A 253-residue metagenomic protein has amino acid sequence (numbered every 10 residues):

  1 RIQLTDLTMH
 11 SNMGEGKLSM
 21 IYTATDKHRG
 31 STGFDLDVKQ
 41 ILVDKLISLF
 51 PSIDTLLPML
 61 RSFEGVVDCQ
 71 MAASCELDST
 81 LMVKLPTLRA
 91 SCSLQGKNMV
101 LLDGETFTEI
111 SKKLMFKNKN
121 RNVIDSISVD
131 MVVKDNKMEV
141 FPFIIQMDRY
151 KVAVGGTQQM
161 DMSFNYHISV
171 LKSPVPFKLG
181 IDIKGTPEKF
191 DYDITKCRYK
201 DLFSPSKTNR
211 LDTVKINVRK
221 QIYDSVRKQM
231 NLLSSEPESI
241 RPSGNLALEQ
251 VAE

Functional and structural regions predicted by a protein language model:
R1-H10, G14-S126, V133, G155-E253: Membrane-proximal interfacial segments on either side of biological membranes
V133-D161: Extended serine/threonine-enriched, polar tracts that run as long, contiguous segments within proteins
